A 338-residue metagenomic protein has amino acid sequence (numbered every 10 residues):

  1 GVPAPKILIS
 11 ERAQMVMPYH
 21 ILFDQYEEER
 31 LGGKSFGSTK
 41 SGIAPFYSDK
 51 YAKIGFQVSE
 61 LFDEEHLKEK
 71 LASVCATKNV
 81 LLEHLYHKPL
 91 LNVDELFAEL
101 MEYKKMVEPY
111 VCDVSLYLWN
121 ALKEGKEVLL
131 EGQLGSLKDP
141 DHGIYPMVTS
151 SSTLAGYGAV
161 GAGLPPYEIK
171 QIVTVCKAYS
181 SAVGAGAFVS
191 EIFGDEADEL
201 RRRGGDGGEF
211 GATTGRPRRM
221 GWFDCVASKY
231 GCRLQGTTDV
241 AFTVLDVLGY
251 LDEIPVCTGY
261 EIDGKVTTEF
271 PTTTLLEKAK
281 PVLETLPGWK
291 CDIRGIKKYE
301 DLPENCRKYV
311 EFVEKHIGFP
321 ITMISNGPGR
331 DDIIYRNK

Functional and structural regions predicted by a protein language model:
G1-K338: Non-transmembrane, aqueous-exposed alpha-helical and coiled segments at domain scale
